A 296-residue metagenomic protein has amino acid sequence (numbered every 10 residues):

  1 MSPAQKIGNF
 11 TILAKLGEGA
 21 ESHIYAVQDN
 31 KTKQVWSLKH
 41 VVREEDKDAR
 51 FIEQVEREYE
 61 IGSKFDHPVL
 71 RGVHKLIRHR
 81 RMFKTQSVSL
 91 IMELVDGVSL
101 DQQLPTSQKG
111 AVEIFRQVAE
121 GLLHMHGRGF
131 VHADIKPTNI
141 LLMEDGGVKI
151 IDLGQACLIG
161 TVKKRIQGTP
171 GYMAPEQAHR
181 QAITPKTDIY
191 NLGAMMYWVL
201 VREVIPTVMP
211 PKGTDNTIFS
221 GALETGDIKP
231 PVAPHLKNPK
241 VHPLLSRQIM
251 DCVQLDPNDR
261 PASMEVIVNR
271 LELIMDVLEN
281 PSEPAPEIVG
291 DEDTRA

Functional and structural regions predicted by a protein language model:
E45-K64: AlphaC helix of the eukaryotic protein kinase fold
G72-V88: Short beta-strand micro-motifs within the conserved protein kinase catalytic domain, predominantly in the N-lobe
F83-S99: Conserved short submotifs of the Hanks-type protein kinase catalytic core that shape the nucleotide-binding pocket
I114-F115: Activation segment signature within eukaryotic-like protein kinase domains
E120-F130: Protein kinase catalytic-loop region centered on the HRD/HxD motif
K164-E176: Conserved activation segment of eukaryotic-like protein kinases, specifically the C-terminal portion of the activation
D188: Conserved catalytic-loop aspartate of Hanks-type protein kinases
